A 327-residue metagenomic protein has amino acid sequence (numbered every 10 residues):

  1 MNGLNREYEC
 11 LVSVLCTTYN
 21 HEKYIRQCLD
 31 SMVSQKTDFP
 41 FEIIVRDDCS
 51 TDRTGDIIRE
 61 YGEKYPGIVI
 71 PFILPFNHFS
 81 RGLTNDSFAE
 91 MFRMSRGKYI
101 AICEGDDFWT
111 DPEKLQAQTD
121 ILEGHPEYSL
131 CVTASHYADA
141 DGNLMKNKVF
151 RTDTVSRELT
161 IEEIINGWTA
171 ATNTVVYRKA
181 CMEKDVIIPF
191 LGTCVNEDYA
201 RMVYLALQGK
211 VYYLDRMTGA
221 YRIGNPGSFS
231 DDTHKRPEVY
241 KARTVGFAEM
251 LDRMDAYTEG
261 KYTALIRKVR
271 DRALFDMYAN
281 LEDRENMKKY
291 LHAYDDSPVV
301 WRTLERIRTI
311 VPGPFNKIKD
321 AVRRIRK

Functional and structural regions predicted by a protein language model:
D30-P40: Short, acidic, metal-binding catalytic loop of nucleotide-sugar glycosyltransferases
D47-D56, F76, E104: A conserved acidic beta->alpha catalytic loop
P75-S95, A117: Glycine-rich, basic loop-to-helix element that forms the pyrophosphate-binding segment of sugar-nucleotide handling
R93, T133, R151-K235: Conserved nucleotide-sugar donor-binding catalytic segment
I100: Short aromatic/hydrophobic "clamp" motif used to bind/position activated sugar donors
E113-K146: Conserved donor NDP-sugar-binding/catalytic core segment of glycosyltransferases
C194, M217-N225, D231-G260, R284-D296: Catalytic core of nucleotide-sugar-dependent glycosyltransferases
L274-K327: Membrane-interface aromatic/basic loop that binds lipid-linked glycans or pyrophosphate carriers, typified by
